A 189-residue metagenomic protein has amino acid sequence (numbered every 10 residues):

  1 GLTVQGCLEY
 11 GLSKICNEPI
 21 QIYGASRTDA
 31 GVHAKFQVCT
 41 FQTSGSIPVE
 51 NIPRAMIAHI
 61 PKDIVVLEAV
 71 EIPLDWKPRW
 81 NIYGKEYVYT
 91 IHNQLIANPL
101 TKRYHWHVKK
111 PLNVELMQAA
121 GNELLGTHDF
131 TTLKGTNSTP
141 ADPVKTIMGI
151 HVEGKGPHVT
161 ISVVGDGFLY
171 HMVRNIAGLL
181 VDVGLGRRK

Functional and structural regions predicted by a protein language model:
G1-K189: Structured-RNA-binding interfaces characteristic of tRNA pseudouridine synthases
